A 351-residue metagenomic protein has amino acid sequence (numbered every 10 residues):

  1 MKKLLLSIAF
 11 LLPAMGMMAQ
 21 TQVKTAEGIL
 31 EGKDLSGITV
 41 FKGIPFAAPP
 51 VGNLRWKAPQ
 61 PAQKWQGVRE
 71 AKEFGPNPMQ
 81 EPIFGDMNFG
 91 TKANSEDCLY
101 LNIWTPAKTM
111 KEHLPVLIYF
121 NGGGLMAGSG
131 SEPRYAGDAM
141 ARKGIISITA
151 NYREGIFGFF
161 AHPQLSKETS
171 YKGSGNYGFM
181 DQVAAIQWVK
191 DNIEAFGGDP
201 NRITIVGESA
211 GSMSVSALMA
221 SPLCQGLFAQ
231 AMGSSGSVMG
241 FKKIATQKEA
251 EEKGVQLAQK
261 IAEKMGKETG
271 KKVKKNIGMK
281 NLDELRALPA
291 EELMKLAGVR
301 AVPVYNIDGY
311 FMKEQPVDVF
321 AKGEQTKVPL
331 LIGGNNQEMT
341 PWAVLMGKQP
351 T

Functional and structural regions predicted by a protein language model:
M1-T21: Bacterial Sec-dependent N-terminal signal peptides
Q20-N176, P200: Non-catalytic accessory segments of hydrolases
C98, Y171-E194, E249-L257: Alpha/beta-hydrolase active-site loop
T105-H113, D191-D199, P222-Q225, V319-Q325: Surface-exposed acidic, glycine-flexible loop patches that form ligand/cofactor-binding and adhesion interfaces
G122, Y177-D181, S209-S212: Active-site loop->helix "elbow" adjoining a glycine-rich segment at hydrolase catalytic centers
D191, A217, Q225, M239-T351: Substrate-access "cap/lid" subdomains that shape and gate the entrance to catalytic or ligand-binding pockets
N201-A245: Primarily recognizes the serine-hydrolase "nucleophile elbow" in alpha/beta-hydrolase and SGNH/GDSL folds
